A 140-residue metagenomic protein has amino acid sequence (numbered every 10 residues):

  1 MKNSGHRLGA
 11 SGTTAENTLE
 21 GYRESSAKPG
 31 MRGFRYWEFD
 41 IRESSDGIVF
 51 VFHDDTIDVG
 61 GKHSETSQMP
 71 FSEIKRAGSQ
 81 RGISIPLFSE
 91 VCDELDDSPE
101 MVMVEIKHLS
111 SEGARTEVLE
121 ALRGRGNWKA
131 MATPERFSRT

Functional and structural regions predicted by a protein language model:
M1-T140: Phosphate-group recognition and catalysis centered on beta-loop-alpha active-site segments
